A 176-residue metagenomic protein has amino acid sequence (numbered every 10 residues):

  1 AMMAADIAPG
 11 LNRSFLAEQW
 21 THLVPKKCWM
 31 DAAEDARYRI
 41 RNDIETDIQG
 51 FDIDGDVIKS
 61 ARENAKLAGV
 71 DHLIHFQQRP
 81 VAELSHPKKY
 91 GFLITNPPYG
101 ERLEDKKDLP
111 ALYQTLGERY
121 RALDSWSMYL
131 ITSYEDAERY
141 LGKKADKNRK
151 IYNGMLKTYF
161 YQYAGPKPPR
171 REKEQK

Functional and structural regions predicted by a protein language model:
A1-H86, E101-R102, D108: Conserved S-adenosyl-L-methionine
P80-E83, P87-K176: C-terminal catalytic and target-recognition region of SAM-dependent MTase-like enzymes, primarily methyltransferases
